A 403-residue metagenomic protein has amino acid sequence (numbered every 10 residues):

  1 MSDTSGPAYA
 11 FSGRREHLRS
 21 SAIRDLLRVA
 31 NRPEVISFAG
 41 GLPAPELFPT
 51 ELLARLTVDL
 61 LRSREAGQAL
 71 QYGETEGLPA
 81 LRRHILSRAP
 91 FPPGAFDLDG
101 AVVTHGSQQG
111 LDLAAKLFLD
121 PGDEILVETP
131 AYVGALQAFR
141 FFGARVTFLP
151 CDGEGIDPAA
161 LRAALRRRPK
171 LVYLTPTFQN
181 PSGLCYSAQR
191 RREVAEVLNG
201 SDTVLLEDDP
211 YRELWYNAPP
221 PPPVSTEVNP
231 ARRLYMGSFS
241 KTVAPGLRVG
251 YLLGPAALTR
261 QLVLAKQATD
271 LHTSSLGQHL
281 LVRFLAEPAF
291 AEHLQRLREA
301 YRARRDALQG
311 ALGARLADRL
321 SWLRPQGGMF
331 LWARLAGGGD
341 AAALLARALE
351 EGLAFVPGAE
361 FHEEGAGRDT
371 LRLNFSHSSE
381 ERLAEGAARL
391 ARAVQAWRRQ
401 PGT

Functional and structural regions predicted by a protein language model:
S2, E350, E364-T403: PLP-dependent enzyme catalytic core of the Aspartate aminotransferase-like
T4, R14-G106, L113, A286 (+2 more regions): N-terminal small-domain helix-loop-helix segment of the aminotransferase-like
L26, A30, F38, L53 (+15 more regions): Generic structural signal for small/hydrophobic residues in well-ordered secondary structure, especially within
R62, G67-S201, E213-P230, Y301 (+2 more regions): Conserved core of the PLP fold type I
A80, Q261-L264, Q295-A307, E385: A non-catalytic, amphipathic alpha-helix used as a structural packing/dimerization or gating element in enzyme scaffolds
T226-E299: Conserved core segment of the aminotransferase class I/II
V282, E299-Q309, L320-R334, L344: Conserved glycine-rich beta-strand-loop-beta hairpin in the small C-terminal domain of fold type I
G339-L344, E381-E385: Short, conserved charged micro-motifs
